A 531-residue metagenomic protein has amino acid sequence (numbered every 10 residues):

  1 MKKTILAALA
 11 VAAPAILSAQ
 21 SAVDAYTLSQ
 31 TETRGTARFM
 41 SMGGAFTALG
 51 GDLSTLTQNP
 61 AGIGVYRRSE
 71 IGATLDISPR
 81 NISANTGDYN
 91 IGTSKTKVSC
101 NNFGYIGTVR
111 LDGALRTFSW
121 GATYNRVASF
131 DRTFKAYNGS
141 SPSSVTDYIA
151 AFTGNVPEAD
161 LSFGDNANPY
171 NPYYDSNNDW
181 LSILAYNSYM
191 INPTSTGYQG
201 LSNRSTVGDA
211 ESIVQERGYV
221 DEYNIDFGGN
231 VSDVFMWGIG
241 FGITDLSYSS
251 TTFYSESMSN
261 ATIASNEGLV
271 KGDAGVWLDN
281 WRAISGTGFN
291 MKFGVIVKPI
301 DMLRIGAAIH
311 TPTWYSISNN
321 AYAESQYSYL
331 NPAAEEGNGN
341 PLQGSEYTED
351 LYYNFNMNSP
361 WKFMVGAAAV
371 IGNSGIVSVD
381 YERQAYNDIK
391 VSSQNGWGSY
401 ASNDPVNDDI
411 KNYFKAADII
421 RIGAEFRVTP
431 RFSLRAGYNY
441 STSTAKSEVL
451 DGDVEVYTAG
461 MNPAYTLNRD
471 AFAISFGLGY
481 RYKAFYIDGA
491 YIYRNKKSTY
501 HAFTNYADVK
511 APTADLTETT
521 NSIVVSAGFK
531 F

Functional and structural regions predicted by a protein language model:
M1-T27: Cleavable N-terminal export/targeting peptides
L9, Y66, S249: Active-site-proximal flexible loops/turns
L9-L17, A61, L75, A436: Residue-level signal for alpha-helical transmembrane segments in multi-pass membrane proteins
V11-A12, R68, E382, I389: Hydrophobic alpha-helical membrane-insertion segments
Q20-R34, F39, T108-F531: Outer-membrane beta-barrel porins/channels
A37, L49-Q58, G64-S141, D221: Outer-membrane beta-barrel translocator/receptor signature
